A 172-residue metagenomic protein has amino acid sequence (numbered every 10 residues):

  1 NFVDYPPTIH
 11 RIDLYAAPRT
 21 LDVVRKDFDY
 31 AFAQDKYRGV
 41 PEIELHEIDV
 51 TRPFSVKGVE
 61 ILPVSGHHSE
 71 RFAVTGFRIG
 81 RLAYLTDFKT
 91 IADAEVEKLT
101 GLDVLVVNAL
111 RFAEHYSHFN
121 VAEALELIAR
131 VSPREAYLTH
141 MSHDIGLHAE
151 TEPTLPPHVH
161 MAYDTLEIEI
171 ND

Functional and structural regions predicted by a protein language model:
N1-L85, E150-D172: Binuclear metal-dependent hydrolase catalytic cores
N1-P7, T90-K98: Pre-active-site segment of Zn-dependent metallo-hydrolases
T51, A92-D172: Binuclear metal-ion centers of metallo-dependent hydrolases, dominated by the metallo-beta-lactamase
P63-V64, L85-D87, V107, L138-T139: Thr-Gly-centered strand-to-loop micro-motif
